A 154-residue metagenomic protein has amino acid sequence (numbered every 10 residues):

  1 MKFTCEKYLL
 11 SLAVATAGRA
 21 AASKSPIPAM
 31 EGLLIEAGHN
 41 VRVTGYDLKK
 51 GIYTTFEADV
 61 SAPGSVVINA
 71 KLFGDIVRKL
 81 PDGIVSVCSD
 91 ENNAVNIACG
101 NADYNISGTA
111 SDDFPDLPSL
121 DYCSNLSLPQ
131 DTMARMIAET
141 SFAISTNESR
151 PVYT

Functional and structural regions predicted by a protein language model:
M1-T154: Structural preference for solvent-exposed beta-strand-turn elements and adjacent flexible terminal/loop segments within
